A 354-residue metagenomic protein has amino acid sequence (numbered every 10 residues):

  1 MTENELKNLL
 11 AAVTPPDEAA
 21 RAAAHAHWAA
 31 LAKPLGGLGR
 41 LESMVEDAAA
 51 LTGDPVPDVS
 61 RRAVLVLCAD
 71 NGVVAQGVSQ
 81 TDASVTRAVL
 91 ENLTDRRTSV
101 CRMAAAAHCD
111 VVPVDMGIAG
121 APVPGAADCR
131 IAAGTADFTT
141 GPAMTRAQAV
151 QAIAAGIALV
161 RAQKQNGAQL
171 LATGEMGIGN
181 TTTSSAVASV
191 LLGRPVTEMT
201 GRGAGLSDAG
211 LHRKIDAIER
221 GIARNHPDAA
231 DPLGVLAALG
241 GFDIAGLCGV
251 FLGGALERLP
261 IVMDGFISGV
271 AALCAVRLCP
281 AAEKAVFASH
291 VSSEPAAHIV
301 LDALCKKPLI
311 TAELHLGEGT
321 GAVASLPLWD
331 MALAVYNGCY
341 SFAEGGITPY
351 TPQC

Functional and structural regions predicted by a protein language model:
M1-C354: N-terminal loops that bind phosphate or other acidic moieties and the adjacent beta-alpha structural core
